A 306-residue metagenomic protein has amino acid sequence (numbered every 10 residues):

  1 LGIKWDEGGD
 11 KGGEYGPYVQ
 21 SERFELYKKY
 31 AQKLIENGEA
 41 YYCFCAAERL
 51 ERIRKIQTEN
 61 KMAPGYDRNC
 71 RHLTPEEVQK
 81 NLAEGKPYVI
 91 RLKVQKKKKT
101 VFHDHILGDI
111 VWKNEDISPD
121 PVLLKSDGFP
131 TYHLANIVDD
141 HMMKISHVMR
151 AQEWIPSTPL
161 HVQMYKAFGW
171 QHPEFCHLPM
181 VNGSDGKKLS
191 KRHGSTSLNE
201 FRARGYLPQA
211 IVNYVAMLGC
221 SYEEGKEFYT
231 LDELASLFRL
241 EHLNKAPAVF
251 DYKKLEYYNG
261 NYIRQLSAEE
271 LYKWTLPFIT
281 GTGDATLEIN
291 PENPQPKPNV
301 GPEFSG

Functional and structural regions predicted by a protein language model:
L1-G16: A glycine-rich helix N-cap at a beta->alpha junction
I3, E59-N60, L243-K245: Secretory-pathway/luminal and periplasmic proteins that interact with or process carbohydrate-rich
K11-E14, M143, S195: Short glycine-enriched loop/turn motifs at secondary-structure junctions
Y18-F24: Acidic-and-aromatic substrate-binding clefts and catalytic sites of carbohydrate-active enzymes
Q20, K33-H177, N182-L189, S197 (+1 more regions): Active-site cores that bind ATP or allylic diphosphates and position pyrophosphate for catalysis
P156, F168-G306: Catalytic adenosine-cofactor/nucleotide-binding cores of aminoacyl-tRNA synthetases and other
